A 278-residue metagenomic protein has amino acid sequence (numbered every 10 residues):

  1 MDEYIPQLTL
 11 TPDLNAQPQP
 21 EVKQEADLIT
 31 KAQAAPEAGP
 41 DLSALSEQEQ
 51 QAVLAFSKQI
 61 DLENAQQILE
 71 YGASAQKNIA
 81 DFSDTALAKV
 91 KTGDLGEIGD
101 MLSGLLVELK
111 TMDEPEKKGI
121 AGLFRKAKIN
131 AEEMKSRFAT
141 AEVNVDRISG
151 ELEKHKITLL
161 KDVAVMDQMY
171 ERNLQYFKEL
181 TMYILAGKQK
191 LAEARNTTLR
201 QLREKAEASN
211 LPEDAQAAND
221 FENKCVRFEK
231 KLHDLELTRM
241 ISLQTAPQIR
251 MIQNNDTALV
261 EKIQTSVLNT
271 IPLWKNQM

Functional and structural regions predicted by a protein language model:
M1, M101, M112, M134 (+5 more regions): Detector for methionine-enriched segments
D2-A121, A127-A164, K188: Leu/Val/Ala/Ile-rich N-terminal alpha-helices, chiefly Sec-type signal peptides and the beginnings
I68-Y71, A75, D94, Y176 (+2 more regions): Generic alpha-helical structural element
L123-F124, W274: Residue-level signature of catalytic and energy-coupling elements of molecular machines, predominantly ATP/GTP-dependent
F138-A141, V145-L180, I184-G187, F228 (+5 more regions): Amphipathic alpha-helical coiled-coil segments
Y176-A208: Extended alpha-helical coiled-coil "stalk/arm" regions that act as elongated linkers or oligomerization scaffolds
R195-M278: Long amphipathic all-alpha helical oligomerization modules
